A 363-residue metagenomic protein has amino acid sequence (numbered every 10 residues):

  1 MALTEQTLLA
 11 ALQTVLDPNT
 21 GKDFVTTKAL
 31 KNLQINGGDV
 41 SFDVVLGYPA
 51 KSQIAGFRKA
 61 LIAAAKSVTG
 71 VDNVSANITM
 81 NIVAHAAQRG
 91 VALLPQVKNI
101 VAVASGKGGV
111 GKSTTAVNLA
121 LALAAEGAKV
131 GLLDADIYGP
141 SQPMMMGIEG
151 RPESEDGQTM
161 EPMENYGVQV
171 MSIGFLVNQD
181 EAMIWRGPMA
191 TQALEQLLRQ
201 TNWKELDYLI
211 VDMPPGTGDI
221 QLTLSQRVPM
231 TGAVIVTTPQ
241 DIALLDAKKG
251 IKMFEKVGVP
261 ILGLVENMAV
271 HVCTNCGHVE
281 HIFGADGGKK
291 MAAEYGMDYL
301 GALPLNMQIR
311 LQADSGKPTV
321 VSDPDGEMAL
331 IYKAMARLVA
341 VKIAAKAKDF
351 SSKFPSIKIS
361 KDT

Functional and structural regions predicted by a protein language model:
M1-K31, V68: N-proximal, solvent-exposed amphipathic alpha-helical segments enriched in charged/polar residues
E5-L8, A29, N36-S41, V45-S75: Short, non-transmembrane amphipathic alpha-helical segments
T27, V74-K98: Short, basic phosphate-binding NTP loop
I100-I137, I251: Walker A/P-loop phosphate-binding motif and the immediately C-terminal alpha-helix
L123-W185, T191-R199: Phosphate-binding loop that captures ATP/GTP phosphates
Q169-L224, I235, L244: Switch/coupling sub-region of P-loop NTPases
D207-Y208, P214-S315: Conserved catalytic-core segment of NTP-binding enzymes
S315-G326: C-terminal boundary of histidine-terminating zinc-finger modules
